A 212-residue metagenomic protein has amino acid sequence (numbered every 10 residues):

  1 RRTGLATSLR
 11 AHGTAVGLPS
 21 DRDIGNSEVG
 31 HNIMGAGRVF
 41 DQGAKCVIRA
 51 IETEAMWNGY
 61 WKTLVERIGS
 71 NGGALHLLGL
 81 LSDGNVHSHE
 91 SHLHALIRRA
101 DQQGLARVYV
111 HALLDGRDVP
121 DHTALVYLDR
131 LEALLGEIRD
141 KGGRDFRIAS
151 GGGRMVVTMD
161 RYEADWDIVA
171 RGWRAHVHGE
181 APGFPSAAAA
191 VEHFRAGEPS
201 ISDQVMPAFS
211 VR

Functional and structural regions predicted by a protein language model:
R1-V157, A164-R174: Active-site nucleophile/metal-coordination loop of metallo-enzymes that catalyze phosphate/sulfate and related
R147-G151, Y162-R212: Hard-cation-handling environments
